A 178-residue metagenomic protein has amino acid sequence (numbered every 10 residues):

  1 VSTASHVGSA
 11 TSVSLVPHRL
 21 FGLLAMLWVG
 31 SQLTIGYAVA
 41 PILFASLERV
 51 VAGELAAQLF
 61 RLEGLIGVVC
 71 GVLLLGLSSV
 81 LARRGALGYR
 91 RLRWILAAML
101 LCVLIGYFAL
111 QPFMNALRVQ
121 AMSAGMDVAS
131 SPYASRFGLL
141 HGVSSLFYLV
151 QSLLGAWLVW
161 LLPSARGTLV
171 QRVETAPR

Functional and structural regions predicted by a protein language model:
T3, V7-R90, N115-A134, V170-V173: Interfacial loop at the N-terminal end of multi-pass membrane proteins
W28-V29, I95-Q111: Hydrophobic alpha-helical membrane-insertion segments
V39, L110, G155-L158: Hydrophobic/aromatic residues in alpha-helical transmembrane segments
L59, P132-S152: Individual transmembrane alpha-helices with interfacial aromatic-anchor signatures
V68-V69, R93-A98, L149-Q151: Hydrophobic H-region at the start of alpha-helical membrane spans
L74-R84, Y148-L169: Transmembrane alpha-helical segments in integral membrane proteins
